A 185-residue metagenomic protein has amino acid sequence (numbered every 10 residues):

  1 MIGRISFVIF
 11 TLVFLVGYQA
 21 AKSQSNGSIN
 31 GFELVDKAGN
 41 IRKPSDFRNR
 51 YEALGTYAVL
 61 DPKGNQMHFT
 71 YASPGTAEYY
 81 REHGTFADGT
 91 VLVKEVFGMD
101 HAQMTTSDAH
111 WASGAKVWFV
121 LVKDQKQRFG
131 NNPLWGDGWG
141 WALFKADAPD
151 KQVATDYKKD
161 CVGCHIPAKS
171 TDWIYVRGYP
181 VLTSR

Functional and structural regions predicted by a protein language model:
M1-I5: Positively charged n-region of N-terminal signal peptides that target proteins for export
S6-V16: Bacterial N-terminal signal peptides
V16-N26: Bacterial Sec-dependent signal peptides at the C-terminal "C-region" and cleavage site
Q24-K37, K43, F47-T56, L60 (+3 more regions): Sequence context surrounding c-type heme c attachment/ligation sites in exported
R42-P44, Y71-A72: Short acidic/polar alpha-helix capping motifs at helix-coil junctions
M67-A77: Short, structured beta-strand/loop micro-motifs enriched in basic residues and often containing a Trp
Y80: Ligand-binding pocket segment of bilobal, Venus flytrap-like solute-binding proteins
